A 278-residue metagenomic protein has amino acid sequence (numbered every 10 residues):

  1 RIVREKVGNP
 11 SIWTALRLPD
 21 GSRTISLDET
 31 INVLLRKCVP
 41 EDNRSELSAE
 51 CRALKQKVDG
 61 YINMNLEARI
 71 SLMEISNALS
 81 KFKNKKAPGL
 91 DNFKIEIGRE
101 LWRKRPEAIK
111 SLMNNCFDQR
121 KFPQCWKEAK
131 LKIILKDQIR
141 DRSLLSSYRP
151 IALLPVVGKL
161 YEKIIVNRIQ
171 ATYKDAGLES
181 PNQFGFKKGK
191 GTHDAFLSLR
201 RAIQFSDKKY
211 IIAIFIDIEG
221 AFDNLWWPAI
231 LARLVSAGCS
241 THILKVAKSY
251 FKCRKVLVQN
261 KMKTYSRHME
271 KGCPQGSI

Functional and structural regions predicted by a protein language model:
I2-S146, A152, V156-L160, A176 (+2 more regions): Surface-exposed loop/turn segments and immediately adjacent short secondary-structure elements within folded domains
V39, S143-G177, E219-F222, E270-I278: Conserved pre-motif C helix in the palm subdomain of viral-like polymerases
S76, S80, N84, K110 (+10 more regions): Amphipathic, well-packed alpha-helical segments that form the structural scaffold of globular domains
K85-F93, S143-L153, H193-A232: Conserved catalytic palm subdomain of right-hand nucleotidyl-transferase polymerases, strongest for RNA-directed enzymes
R105-E107, T172-N182, R233-K245: Cytochrome P450 catalytic domain signature, combining two hallmark sequence patches
K121, I216-I278: Conserved polymerase palm-domain catalytic core
I133, F184-K188, S249-Y250, V258-Q259: Structured, non-transmembrane catalytic/binding cores
